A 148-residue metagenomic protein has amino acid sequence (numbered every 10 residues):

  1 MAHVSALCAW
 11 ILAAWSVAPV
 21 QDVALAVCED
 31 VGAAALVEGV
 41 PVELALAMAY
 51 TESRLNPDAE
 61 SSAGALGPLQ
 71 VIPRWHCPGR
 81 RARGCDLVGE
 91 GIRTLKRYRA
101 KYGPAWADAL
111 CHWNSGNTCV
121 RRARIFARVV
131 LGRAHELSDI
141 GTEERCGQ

Functional and structural regions predicted by a protein language model:
A2-L55, C85, G89-I92, I140-G147: Export/targeting segments at the very N-terminus of extracytoplasmic proteins
E29-A33, L46, G89-K96, A107-C111 (+2 more regions): Solvent-exposed, polar/charged alpha-helical surfaces in well-ordered, non-transmembrane soluble domains, broadly
G39-A47, D58-E60, K101-H112: Surface-exposed patches in mature extracellular/periplasmic domains of secreted proteins
S53-G67, A123-F126: Short amphipathic alpha-helical segments at helix boundaries and their inter-helical linkers
S61-G79, G91: Substrate-binding/active-site groove segments that recognize and process beta-1,4-linked N-acetyl-hexosamine
P73-H76, A100-Q148: Catalytic and substrate-binding regions of cell-wall glycan-acting enzymes that process beta-1,4-linked
G79-D86, R122: Alpha-helix N-cap and loop-to-helix initiation/capping positions
